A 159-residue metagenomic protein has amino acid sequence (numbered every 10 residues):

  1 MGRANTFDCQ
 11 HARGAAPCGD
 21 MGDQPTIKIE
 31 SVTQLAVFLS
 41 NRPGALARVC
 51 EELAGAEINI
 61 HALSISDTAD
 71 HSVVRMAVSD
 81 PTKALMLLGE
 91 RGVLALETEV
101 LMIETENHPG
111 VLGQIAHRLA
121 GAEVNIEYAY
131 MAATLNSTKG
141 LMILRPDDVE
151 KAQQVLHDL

Functional and structural regions predicted by a protein language model:
R3, F7-L159: A conserved regulatory-domain signal marking ACT and ACT-like small-molecule sensing domains and adjacent regulatory
